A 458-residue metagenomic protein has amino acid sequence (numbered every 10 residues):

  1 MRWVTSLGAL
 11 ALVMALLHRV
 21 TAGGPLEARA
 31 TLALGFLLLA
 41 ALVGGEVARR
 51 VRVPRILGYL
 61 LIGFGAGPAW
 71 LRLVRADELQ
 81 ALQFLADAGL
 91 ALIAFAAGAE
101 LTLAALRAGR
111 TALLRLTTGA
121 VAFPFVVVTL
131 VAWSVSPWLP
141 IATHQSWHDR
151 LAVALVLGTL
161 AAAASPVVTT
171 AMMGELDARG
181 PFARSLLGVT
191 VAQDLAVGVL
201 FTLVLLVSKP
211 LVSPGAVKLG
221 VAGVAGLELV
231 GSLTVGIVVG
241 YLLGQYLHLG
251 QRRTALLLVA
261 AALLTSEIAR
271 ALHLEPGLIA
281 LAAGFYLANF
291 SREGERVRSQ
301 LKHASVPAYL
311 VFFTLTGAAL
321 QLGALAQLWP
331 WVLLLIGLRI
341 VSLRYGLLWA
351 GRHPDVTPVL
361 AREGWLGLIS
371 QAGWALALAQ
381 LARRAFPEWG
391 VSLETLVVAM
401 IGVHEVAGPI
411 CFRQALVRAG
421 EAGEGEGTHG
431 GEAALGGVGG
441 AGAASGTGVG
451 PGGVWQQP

Functional and structural regions predicted by a protein language model:
M1-G442, G446, G450-P458: Transmembrane helical cores of multi-pass secondary ion antiporters/exchangers
